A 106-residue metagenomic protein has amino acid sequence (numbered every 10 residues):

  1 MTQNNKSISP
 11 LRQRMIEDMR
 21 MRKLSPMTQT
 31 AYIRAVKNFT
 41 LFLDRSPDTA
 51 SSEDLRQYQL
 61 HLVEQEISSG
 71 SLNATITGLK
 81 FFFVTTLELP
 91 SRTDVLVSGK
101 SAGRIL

Functional and structural regions predicted by a protein language model:
T2-N4, Q13-I105: N-terminal core-binding DNA-recognition domain of tyrosine recombinases/integrases
